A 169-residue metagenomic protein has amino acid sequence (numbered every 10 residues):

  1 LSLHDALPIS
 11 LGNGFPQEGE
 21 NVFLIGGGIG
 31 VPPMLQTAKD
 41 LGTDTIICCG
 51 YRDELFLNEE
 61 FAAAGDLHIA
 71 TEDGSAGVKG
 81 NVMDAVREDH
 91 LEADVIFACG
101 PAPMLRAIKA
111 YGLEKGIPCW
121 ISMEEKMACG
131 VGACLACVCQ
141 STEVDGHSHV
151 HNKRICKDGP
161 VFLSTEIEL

Functional and structural regions predicted by a protein language model:
L1-L7: Short, small-residue-biased leader/transition segments that mark boundaries at the very start of proteins
P8-E18: A short, basic/flexible loop-to-alpha-helix module at the beginning of a structural domain
N21-I25: Conserved beta-strand elements of the Class I
G26-I29, P101: Glycine-rich Rossmann-fold phosphate-binding loop(s) that bind the pyrophosphate of adenine dinucleotide cofactors
V31-T37, L105: Short glycine/serine/threonine-rich phosphate/pyrophosphate-binding segments that cradle anionic phosphate groups
K39-T45: Conserved S-adenosyl-L-methionine
T45-Y51: ATP-dependent adenylation/pyrophosphate-handling site
Y51-L169: Reductase modules of NAD(P)H-dependent flavoproteins
